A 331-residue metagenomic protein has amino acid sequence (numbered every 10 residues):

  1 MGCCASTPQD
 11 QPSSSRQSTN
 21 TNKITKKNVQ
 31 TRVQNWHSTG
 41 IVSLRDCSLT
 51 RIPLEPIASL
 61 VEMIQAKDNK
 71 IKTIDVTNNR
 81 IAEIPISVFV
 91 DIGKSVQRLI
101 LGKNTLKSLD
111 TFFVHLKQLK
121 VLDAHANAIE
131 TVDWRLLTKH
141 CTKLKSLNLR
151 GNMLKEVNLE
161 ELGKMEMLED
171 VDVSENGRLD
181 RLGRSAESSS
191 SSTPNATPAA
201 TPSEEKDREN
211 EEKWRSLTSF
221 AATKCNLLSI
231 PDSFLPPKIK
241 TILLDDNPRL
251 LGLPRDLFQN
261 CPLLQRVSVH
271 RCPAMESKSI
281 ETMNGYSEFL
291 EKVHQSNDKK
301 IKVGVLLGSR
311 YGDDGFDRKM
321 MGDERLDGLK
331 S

Functional and structural regions predicted by a protein language model:
M1-G102, K107-T111, K120-A126, E130 (+4 more regions): The feature captures the LRR N-terminal capping module
N158: Electropositive, intrinsically flexible nucleic-acid-contacting patches
S188, E212, T218-N260: Structured C-terminal portions of repeat-based eukaryotic scaffold domains
